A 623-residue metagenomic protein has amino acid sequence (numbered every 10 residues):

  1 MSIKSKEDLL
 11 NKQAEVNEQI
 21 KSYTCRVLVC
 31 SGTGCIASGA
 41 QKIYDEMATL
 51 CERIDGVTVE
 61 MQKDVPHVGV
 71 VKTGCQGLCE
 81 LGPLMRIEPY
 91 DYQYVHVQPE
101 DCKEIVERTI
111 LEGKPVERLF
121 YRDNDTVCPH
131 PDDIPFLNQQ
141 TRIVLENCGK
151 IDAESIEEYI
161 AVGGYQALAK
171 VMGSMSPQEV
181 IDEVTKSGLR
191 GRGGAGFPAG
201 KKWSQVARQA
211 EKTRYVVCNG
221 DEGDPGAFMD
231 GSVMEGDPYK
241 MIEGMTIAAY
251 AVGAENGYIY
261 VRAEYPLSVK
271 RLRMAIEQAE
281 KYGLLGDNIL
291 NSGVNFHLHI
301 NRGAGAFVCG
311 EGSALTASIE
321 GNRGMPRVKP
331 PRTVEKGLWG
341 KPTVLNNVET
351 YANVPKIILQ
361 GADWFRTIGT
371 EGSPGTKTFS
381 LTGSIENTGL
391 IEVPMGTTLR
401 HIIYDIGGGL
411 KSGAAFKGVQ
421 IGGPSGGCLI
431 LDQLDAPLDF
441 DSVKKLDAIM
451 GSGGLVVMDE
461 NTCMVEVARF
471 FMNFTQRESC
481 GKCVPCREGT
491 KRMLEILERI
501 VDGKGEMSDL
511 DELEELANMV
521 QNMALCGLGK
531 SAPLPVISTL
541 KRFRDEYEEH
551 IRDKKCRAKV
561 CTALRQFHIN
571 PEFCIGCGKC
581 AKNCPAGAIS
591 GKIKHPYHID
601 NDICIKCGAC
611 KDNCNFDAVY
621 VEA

Functional and structural regions predicted by a protein language model:
S2-C25, Q41-V70, P83, E88-Y121 (+11 more regions): Ferredoxin-type iron-sulfur electron-transfer modules in oxidoreductases and energy-metabolism complexes
S31-G39, E80, V184-V206, G305-A317 (+3 more regions): Conserved phosphate/anionic-ligand binding catalytic regions in large, soluble enzymes, centered on
L81-I87, P485-K491, K579-H598, A609-A623: Iron-sulfur cluster-binding cysteine motifs and their immediate structural context in ferredoxin-like electron-transfer
F120-K186, G340, N346-G361: Flexible inter-domain linker/hinge segments
Q140, V269-M395, G407: Hydrophobic alpha-helical positions that pack around
K150-Q166, C218-D230, T333-L338, S380-I385 (+1 more regions): Gly-rich Lys/Arg/Thr-decorated short loops/hinges at beta-loop-alpha junctions or inter-strand turns that position
G244-T246, G396-K411: Short amphipathic, charge-patterned alpha-helical segments
G375-N387, V393-M395, L399, R557-N601 (+2 more regions): C-terminal accessory/binding modules appended to enzymatic or scaffolding proteins
